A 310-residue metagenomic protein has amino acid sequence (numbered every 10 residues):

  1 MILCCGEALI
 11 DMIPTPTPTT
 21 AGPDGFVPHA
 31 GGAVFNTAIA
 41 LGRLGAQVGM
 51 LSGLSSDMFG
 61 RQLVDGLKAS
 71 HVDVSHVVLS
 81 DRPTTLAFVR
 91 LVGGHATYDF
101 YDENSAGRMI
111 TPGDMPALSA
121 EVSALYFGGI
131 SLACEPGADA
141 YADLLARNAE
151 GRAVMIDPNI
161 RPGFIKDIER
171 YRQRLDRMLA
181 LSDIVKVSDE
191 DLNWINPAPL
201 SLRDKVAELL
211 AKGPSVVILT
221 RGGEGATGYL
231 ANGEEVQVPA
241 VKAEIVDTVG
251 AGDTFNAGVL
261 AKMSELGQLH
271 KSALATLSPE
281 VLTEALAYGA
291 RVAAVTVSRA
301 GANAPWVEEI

Functional and structural regions predicted by a protein language model:
M1-L3, G66-K68, V74, A96-V236 (+1 more regions): Ribokinase/PfkB-type carbohydrate-kinase core domain
M1-V72: Glycine-rich phosphate/adenosyl-contacting loop at the front of the ribokinase-like
L3, A198-I310: Conserved phosphate-binding/catalytic region of the ribokinase-like
A8, A33, I130, P158 (+1 more regions): Active-site metal-binding loops of divalent metal-dependent hydrolases
I10, P14, S56, I160-P162 (+3 more regions): Short, glycine/acidic-enriched loop or turn micro-motifs at the edges of active sites
I39, L86-R90, G225-Y229: Short beta-strand scaffold segments in enzyme catalytic cores
L41, S188, G252: Short, conserved phosphate/pyrophosphate- and ester-handling motifs at nucleotide-, phospho-/glycolipid
D65-P83, V92: A glycine-rich helix N-cap at a beta->alpha junction
